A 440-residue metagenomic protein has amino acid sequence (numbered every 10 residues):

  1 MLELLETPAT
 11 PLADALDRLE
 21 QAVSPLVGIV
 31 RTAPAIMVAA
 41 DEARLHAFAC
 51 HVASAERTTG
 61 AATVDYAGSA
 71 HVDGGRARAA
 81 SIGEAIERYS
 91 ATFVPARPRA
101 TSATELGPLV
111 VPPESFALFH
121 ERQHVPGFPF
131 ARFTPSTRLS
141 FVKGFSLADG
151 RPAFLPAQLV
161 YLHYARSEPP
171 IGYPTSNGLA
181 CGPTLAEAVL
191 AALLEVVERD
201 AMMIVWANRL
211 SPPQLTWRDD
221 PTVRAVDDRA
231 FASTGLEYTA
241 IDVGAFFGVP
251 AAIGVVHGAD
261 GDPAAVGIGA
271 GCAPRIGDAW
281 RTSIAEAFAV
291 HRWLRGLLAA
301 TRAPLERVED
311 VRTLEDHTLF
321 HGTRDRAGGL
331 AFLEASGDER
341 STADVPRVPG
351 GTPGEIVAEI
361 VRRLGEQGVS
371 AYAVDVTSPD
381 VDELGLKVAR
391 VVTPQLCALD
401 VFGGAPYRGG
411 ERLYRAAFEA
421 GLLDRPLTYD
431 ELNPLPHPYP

Functional and structural regions predicted by a protein language model:
M1-P440: Helix-biased "structured C-terminal domain" signature
